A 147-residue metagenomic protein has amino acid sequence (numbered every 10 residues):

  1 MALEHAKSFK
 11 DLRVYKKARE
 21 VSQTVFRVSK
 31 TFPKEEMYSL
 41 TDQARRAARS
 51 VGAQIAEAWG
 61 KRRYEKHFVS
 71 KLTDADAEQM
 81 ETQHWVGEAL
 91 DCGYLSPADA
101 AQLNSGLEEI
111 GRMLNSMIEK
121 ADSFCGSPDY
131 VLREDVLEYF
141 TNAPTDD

Functional and structural regions predicted by a protein language model:
M1-D147: Amphipathic alpha-helical assembly/interaction segments
